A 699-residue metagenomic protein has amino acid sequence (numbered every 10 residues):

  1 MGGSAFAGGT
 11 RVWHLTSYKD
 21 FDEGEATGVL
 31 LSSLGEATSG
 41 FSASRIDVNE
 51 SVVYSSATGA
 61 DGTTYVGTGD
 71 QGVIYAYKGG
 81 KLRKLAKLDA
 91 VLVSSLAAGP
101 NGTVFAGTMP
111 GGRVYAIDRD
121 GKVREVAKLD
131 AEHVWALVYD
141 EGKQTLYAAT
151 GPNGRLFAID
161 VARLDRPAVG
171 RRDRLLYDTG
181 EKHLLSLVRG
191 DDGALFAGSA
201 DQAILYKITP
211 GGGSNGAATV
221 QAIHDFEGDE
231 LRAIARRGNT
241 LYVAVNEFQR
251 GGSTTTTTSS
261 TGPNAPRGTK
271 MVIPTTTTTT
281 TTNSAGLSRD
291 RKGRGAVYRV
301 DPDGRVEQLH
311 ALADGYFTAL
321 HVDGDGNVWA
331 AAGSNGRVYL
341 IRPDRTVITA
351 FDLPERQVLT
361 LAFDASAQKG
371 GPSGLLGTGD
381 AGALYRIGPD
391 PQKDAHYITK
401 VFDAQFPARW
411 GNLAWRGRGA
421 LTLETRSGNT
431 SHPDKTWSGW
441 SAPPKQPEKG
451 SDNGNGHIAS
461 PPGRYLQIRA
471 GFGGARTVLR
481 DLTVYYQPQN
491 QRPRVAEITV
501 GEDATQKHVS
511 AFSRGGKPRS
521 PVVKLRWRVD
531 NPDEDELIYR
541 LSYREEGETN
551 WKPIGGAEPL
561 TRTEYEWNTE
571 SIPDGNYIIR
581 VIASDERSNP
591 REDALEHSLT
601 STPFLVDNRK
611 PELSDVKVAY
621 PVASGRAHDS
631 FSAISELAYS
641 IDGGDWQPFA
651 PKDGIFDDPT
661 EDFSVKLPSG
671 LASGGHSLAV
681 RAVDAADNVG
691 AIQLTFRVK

Functional and structural regions predicted by a protein language model:
G9-S42, Y115, F157, T281-P302: Blade/loop signatures of beta-propeller domains
W13-D20, N246-K292: Short, conserved, GDST-rich strand-edge loop motifs in beta-rich repeat architectures
R45-N49, L85-D89, V126-D130, L176-G180 (+4 more regions): Surface loop/turn motifs at the tips and blade-to-blade linkers of beta-strand repeat domains
T58-D61, A98-N101, Y139-K143, R189-D192 (+3 more regions): Residue-level detector of Asp-centered blade-edge/turn motifs that repeat once per structural unit in beta-propeller
T63-V66, T103-A106, T145-A148, A194-A197 (+4 more regions): Conserved beta-propeller blade signature
P391-G515, E536-A557, N568, L637-S640 (+1 more regions): Non-cytosolic beta-sandwich-type ligand-binding/adhesion modules
A470-F472, A583, A682: Conserved structural position at the C-terminal beta-strand of extracellular beta-sandwich adhesion modules
L482-Q491, G501-D503, N568, E596-S614 (+1 more regions): Flexible, low-complexity linkers/stalks enriched in Thr/Pro that connect modular domains
